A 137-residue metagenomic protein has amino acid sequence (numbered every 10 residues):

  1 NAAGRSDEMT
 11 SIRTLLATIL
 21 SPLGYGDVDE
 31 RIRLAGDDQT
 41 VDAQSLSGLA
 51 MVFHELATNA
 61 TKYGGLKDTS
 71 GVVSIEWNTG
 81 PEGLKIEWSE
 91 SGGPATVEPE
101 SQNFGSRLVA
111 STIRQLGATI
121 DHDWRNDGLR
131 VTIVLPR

Functional and structural regions predicted by a protein language model:
N1-M9, Y63-L66: Flexible helix-coil linker/loop segments in the cytosolic histidine kinase module, especially at subdomain junctions
R5-Y25, N78: Short beta-to-alpha transition helix within the HATPase_c
Y25-G71, E100: Conserved short strand/loop->alpha-helix "switch" segment adjacent to the catalytic nucleotide/phosphoryl-transfer site
S70-E82, S89: Short beta-strand/loop element within the Bergerat-fold HATPase_c
E76, E87-S89, G128-R137: Short C-terminal beta-strand
G83, P94, R125-T132: Glycine-rich nucleotide-binding loop
S89-A95: Glycine-rich acidic phosphate-binding loop
T96-D123: ATP phosphate-binding glycine-rich loop and adjacent ATP-lid/helix-beta elements within ATP-binding kinase/ATPase
